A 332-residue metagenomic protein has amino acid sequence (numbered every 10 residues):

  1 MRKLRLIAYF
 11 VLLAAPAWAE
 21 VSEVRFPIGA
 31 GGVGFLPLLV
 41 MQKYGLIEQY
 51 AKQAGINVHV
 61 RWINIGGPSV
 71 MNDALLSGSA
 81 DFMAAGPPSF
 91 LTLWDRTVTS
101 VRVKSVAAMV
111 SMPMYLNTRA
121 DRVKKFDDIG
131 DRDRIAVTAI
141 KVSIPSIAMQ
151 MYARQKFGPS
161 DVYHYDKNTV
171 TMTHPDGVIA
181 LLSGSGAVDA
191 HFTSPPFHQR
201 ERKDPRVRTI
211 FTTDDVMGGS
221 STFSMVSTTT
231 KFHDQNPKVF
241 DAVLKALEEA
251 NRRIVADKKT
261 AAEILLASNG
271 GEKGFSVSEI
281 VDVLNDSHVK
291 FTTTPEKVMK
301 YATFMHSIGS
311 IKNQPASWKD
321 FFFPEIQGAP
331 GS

Functional and structural regions predicted by a protein language model:
R2-Y9: Sec-dependent signal peptide recognition, specifically the positively charged N-region followed immediately by
A15-A19: Sec/Tat signal peptide C-region and signal peptidase I cleavage site
E20-V162, D166-T171, S185, D189-P195 (+1 more regions): Short, glycine-/small- and polar/acidic-enriched structural segments that line small-molecule recognition paths
Q42, L46, V70, A74 (+10 more regions): Extracytoplasmic/secreted proteins, especially bacterial periplasmic and envelope-associated proteins
E48-I56, D214-G218, N285-T294: Short, solvent-exposed loop/beta-turn-alpha elements that line the ligand-binding surface or hinge of extracytoplasmic
G158, Y163-V170, P175-A267: Pocket-lining segment of extracytoplasmic ligand-binding domains
D234-K312: Secondary-structure end/capping motifs
M305-S332: Conserved C-terminal helix/tail region of periplasmic/extracytoplasmic solute-binding proteins
